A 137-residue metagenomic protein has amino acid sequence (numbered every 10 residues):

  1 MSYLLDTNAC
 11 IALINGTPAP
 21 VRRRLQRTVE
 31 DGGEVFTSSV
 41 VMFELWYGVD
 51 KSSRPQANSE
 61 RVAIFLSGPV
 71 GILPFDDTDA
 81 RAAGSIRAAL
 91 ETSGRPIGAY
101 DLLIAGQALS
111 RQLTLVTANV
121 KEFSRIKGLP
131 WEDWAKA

Functional and structural regions predicted by a protein language model:
M1, A105, L109-A137: Acidic, PIN/NYN-like endoribonuclease modules and their adjacent C-terminal/linker elements
M1-T37, V49-S67, T92, A137: Short, well-structured N-terminal submotif of metal-dependent ribonuclease cores
D6, S38, I97-G98, N119 (+1 more regions): Histidine- and aromatic-rich ligand-binding microenvironments
D6-T7, L45, A83, A108 (+1 more regions): Generic structural signal for small/hydrophobic residues in well-ordered secondary structure, especially within
A9-C10, V41, D79, I104 (+1 more regions): Alpha-helix capping/helix-boundary segments
C10-I11, F43-W46, S124, E132: Nucleotide phosphate-binding site architecture
T37-V40, F75: Short glycine/serine/threonine-enriched helix-capping/active-site loop that flanks the nucleotide-sugar donor pocket
G71-V116: Active-site neighborhoods of divalent-metal-dependent phosphate/nucleic-acid chemistry enzymes
